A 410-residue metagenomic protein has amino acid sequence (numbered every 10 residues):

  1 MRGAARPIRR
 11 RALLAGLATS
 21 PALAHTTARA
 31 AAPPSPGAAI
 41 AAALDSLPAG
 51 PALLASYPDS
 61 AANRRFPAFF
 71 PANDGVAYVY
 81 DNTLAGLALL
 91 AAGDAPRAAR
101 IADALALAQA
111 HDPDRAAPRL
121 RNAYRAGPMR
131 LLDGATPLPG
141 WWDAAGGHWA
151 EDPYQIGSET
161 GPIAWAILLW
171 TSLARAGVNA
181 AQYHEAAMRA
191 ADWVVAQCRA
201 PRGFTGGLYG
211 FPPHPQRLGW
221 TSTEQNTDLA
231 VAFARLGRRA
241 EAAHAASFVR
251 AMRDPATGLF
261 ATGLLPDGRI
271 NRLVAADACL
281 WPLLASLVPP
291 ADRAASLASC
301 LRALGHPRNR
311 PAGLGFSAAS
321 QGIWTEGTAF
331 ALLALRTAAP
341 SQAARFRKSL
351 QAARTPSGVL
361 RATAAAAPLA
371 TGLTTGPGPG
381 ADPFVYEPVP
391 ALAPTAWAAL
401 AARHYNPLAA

Functional and structural regions predicted by a protein language model:
M1-I8, A15-A22: N-terminal secretory signal peptides
A24, A28-A30: Boundary at the C-terminal end of the N-terminal hydrophobic targeting segment
A31-A68, V76-Y80, R100, L107-W149 (+6 more regions): Extended ligand-binding clefts on enzyme/binding-domain cores
Y80-A91, I101, L168-L169: Non-membrane alpha-helical segments in proteins
G86-G93, L105, L280, L335: Alpha-helical support elements that line or immediately flank enzyme active sites and cofactor-binding pockets
A92-A95, T171-A174, Y405: Short capping motifs at secondary-structure boundaries
I156-S172: N-terminal glycine-rich cofactor-binding segment that shapes the pocket for flavin-like pterin cofactors
